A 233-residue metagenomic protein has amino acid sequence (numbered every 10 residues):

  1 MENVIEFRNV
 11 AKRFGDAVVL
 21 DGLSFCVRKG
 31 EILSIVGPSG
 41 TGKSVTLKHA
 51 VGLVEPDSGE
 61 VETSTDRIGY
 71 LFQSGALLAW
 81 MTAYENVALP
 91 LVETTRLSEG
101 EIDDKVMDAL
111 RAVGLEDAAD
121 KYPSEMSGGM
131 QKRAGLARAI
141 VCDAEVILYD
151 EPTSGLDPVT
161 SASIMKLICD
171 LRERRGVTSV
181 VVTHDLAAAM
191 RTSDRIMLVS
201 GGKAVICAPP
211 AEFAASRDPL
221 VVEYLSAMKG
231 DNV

Functional and structural regions predicted by a protein language model:
V36-P38: The feature captures the beta-strand-to-loop junction immediately N-terminal to the Walker
V51: Helix-to-loop junction immediately C-terminal to a conserved catalytic motif
Y122-M126, M130: Conserved ABC ATPase signature
V141-E145: A short, proline-enriched helix->beta-strand linker immediately N-terminal to the Walker B motif in ABC-type P-loop
I147-D150: Catalytic Walker B motif of ABC-type/P-loop ATPase nucleotide-binding domains
P158-T160: Helix N-cap at the start of a conserved alpha-helix in ABC-type nucleotide-binding domains
A162-R174: Helical segment within the ABC ATPase nucleotide-binding domain
